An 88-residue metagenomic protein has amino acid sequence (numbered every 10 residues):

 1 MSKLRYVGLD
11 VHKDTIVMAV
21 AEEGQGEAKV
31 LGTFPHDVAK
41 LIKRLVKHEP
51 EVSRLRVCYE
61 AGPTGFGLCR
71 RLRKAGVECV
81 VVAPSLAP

Functional and structural regions predicted by a protein language model:
M1-P88: Phosphate- and other anionic-substrate recognition elements at nucleic-acid/protein interfaces
